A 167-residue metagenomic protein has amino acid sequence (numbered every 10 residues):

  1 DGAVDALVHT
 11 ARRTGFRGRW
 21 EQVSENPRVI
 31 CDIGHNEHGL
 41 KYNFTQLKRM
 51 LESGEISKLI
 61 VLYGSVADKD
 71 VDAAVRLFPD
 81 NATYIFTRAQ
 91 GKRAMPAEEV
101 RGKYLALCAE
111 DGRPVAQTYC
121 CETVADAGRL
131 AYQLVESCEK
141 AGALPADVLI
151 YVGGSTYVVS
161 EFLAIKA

Functional and structural regions predicted by a protein language model:
D1-T83: Nucleotide phosphate-binding/pyrophosphate-handling subdomain across enzymes that bind or process nucleotide phosphates
R28-V29, A74-V148: C-terminal helical cap/extension that packs against the catalytic core of soluble nucleotide-cofactor enzymes
L40-K41, V71-A73, P96-A97, E161-A164: Short glycine-/acidic-enriched loop or helix-start segments at secondary-structure transitions that form or flank
Q46, M50, L77, K103-E110 (+2 more regions): Alpha-helical structural signal in soluble globular domains
L47-L51, A131, V135-E139, K166: Short, hydrophobic alpha-helical segments
V152: Acidic, glycine-rich flexible loop segments
S155: Active-site-proximal loop/hinge segments that shape catalytic or ion-binding/gating pockets
